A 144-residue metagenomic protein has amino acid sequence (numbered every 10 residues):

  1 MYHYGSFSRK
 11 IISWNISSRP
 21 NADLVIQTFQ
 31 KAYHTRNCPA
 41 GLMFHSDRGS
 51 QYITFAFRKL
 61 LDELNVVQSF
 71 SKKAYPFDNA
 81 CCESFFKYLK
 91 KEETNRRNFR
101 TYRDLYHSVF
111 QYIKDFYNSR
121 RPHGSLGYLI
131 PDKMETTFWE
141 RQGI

Functional and structural regions predicted by a protein language model:
M1-S6: Extended hydrophobic
S8-I11: Hydrophobic "anchor" residues
W14-N37, M43, I53: Active-site beta-loop-alpha junctions of metal-dependent nucleic acid enzymes, especially the RNase H-like/DDE
A32, A56, L60-L64: Alpha-helical structural signal in soluble globular domains
T35-N37, V67-K73: Short, basic (Lys/Arg/His-rich) helix/loop patches that form interaction surfaces in the mid-to-C-terminal regions
S46-R48, T54-F57, F70-K90, T101-H107 (+1 more regions): RNase H-like two-metal-ion nuclease catalytic core shared by retroviral integrases and related mobile-element nucleases
D62-V66, Y88-I144: C-terminal domain-tail junction helix/linker
